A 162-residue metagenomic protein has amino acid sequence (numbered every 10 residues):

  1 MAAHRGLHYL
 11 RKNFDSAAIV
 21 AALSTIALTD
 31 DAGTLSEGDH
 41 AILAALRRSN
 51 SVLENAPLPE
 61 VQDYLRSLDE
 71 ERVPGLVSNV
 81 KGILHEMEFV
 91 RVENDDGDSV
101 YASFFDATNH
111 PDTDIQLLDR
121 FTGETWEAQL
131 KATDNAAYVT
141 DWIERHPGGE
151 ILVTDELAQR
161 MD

Functional and structural regions predicted by a protein language model:
M1-I83: Interdomain/boundary linker segments immediately adjacent to catalytic/signaling cores
H40-A41, A102-S103, A107, I151: Generic preference for hydrophobic/aromatic residues in regular secondary structure cores
P57, D69, N135, T154-L157: Alpha-helix initiation/capping motif
V61-Y64, E71-H146: Catalytic centers of nucleases
E150-D162: Metal-dependent nuclease catalytic core centered on acidic motifs
